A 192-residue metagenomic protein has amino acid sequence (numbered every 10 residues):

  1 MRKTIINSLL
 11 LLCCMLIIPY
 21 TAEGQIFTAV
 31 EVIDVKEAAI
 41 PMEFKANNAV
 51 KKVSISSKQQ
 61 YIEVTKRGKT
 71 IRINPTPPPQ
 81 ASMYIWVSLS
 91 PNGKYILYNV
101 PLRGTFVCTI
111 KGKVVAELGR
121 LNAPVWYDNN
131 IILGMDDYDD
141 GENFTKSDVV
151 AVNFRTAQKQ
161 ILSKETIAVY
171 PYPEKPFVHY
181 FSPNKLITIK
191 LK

Functional and structural regions predicted by a protein language model:
S8-P19: Bacterial N-terminal signal peptides
I26-D34, D140-K192: Acidic, small-residue rich beta-repeat scaffolds with periodic aromatic anchors
V30-D34, K69-P78, K113-L118, Q158-S163: A short beta-strand motif characteristic of beta-propeller blades
I33-Q60, A81-I85: Beta-strand-rich domains and repeat architectures in extracellular enzymes and scaffolds, especially beta-propellers
V35-I40, P77-M83, L118-V125, K164-Y170: Short coil/turn segments at the loop-to-beta-strand junctions that recur within blades of beta-propeller repeat folds
E43-A49, S56, V87-Y95, P124-L133 (+2 more regions): Blade-terminus and WD-like Trp-Asp/Gly-His loop motifs, strongest in beta-propeller folds
I55-K58, N99-L102, G141-S147: Short, solvent-exposed loop/turn segments at conserved positions within beta-propeller repeat blades
T65-G68, T109-K113, N153-A157, K192: Short loop/turn segments that connect beta-strands within beta-propeller blades
